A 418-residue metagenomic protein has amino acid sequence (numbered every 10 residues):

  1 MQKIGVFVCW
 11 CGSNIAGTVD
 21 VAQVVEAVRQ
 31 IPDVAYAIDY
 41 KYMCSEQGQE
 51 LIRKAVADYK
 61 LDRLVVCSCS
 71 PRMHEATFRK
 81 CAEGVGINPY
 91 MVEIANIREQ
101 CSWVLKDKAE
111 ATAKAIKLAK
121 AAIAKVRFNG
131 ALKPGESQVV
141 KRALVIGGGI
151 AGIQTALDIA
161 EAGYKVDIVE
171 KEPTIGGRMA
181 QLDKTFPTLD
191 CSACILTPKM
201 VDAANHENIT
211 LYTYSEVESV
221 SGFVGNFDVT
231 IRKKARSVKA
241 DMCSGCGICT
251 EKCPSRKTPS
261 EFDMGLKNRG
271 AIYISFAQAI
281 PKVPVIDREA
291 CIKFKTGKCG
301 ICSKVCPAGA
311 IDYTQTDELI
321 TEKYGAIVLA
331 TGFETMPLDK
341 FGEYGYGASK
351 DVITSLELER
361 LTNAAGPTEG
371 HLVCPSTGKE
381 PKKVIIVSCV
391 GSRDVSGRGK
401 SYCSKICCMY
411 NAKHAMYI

Functional and structural regions predicted by a protein language model:
M1-G17: A short, flexible N-terminal coil/short beta segment enriched in small residues
V21-A35, M43, L51-K54, K80-I97 (+5 more regions): N-terminal glycine-rich dinucleotide-binding loop that anchors FAD/FMN and/or NAD(P) in oxidoreductases
M43-S45, T213-G225, R288-A290, D317-E318: A conserved short coil-to-beta-strand element within the FAD-binding core of flavoproteins
Q47, A57-Y59, S102-G176, K234-T321 (+1 more regions): Rossmann-like dinucleotide/flavin-binding elements
L61-C69: Periplasmic-binding protein-like
